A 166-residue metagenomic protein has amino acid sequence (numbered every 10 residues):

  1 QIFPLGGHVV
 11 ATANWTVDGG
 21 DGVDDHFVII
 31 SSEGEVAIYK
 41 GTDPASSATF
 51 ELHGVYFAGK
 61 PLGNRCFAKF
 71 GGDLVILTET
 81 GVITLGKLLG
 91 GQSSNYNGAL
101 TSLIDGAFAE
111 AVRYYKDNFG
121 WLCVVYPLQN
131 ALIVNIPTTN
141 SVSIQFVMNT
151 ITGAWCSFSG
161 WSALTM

Functional and structural regions predicted by a protein language model:
Q1-V10, A45-F50: Short, flexible helix-coil linker/hinge segments at the edges of structured domains or between repeats
N14-M166: Beta-sheet-dominated scaffold domains
